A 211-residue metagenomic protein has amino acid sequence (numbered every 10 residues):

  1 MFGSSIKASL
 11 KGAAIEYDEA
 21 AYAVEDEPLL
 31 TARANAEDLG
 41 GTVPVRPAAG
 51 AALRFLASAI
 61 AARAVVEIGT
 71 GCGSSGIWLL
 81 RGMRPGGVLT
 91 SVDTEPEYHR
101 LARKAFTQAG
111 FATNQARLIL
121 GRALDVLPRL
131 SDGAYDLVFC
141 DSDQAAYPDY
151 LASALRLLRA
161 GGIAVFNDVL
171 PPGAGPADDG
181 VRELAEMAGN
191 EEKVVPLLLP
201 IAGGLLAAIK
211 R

Functional and structural regions predicted by a protein language model:
M1-L137, Q144-V165, V169-R211: A short alpha-helical cap/connector motif
